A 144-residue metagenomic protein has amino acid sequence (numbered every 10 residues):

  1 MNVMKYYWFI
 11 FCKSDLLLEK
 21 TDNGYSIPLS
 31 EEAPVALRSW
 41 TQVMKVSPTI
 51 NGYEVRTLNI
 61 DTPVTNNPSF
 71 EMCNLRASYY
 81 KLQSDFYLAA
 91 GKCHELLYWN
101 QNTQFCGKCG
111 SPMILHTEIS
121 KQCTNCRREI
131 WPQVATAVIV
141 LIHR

Functional and structural regions predicted by a protein language model:
M1-Q83: N-terminal alpha-helical interaction blocks
N67-K108: A gly/proline- and charged-residue-enriched helix-loop-helix capping module
G91-L141: Cys/His-rich short segments
R144: Active-site-adjacent "gating/activation" loops or surface patches in catalytic cores
